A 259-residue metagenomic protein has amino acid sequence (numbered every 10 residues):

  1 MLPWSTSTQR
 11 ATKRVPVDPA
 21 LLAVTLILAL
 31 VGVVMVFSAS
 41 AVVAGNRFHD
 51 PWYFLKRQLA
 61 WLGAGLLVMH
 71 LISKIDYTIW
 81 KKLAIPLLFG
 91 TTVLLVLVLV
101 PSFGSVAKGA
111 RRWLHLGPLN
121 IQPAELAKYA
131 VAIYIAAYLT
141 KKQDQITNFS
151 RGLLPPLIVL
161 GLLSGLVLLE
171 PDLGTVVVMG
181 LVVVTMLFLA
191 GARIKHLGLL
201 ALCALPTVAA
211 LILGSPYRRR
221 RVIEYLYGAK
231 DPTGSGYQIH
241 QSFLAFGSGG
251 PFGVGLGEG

Functional and structural regions predicted by a protein language model:
M1-V15: Short, Lys/Arg-rich, polar N-terminal cytosolic tail immediately upstream of the first transmembrane signal-anchor
P3, V36, G257: Catalytic-site microenvironment of enzymes that process N-acetyl-hexosamine-containing cell-wall polysaccharides
L22-L30, V34-S38, A44-F246: Hydrophobic alpha-helical transmembrane segments of multi-pass inner membrane proteins, especially in bacterial systems
P251-G259: Long extracytoplasmic/lumenal interhelical loops at the membrane interface of multi-pass membrane proteins
